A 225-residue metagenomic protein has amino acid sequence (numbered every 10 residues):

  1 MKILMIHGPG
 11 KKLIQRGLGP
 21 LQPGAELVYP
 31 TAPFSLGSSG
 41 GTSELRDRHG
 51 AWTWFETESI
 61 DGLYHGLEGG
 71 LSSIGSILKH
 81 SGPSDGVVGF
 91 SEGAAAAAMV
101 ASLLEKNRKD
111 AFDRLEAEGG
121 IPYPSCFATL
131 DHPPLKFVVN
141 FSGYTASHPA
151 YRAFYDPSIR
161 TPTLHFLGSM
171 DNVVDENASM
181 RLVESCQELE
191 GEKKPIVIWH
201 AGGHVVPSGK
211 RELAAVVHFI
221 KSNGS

Functional and structural regions predicted by a protein language model:
M1-G86: Serine-hydrolase catalytic machinery in alpha/beta-hydrolase-like enzymes
G10, T145-H148, S169-D175, R181 (+1 more regions): Acidic catalytic loop of the alpha/beta-hydrolase fold
L13-R16, Y151-A153, D175-S185: Short alpha-helix in the alpha/beta-hydrolase fold that links the catalytic acid
A32-S35, E116-I121, V138-A146, G202: Active-site nucleophile loop of the alpha/beta-hydrolase fold
V88-G93, A97: Gly/Ala-rich beta-loop-alpha elbow adjacent to hydrolase catalytic centers
A97-N107: Short glycine-enriched nucleophile-adjacent loop and the immediately C-terminal alpha-helix near the catalytic center
I159, L164-L167, D171: Short beta-strand/loop motif that positions the catalytic acidic residue of the alpha/beta-hydrolase fold
L189-S225: C-terminal catalytic histidine-bearing segment of alpha/beta-hydrolase fold enzymes
